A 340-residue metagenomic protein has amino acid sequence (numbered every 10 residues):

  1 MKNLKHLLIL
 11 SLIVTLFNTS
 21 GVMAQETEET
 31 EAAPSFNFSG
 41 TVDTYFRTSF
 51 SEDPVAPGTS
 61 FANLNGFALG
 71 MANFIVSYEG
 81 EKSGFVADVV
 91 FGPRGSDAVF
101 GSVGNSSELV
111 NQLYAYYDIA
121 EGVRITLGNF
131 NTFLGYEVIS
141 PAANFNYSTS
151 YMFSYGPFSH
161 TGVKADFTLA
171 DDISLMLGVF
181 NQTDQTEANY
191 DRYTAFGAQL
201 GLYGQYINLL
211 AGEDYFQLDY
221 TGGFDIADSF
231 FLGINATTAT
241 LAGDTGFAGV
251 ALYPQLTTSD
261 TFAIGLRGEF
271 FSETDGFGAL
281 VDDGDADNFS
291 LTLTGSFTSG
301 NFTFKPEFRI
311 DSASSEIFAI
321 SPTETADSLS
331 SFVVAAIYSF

Functional and structural regions predicted by a protein language model:
M1-L8: Bacterial N-terminal signal peptides that target proteins for export
H6, G21-V42, R47-F61, N131 (+2 more regions): Outer-membrane beta-barrel biogenesis signature
I9-N18: Bacterial N-terminal signal peptides
A33, E79-S83, A120-G122, A170-D172 (+4 more regions): Outer-membrane beta-barrel channels and translocator barrels
G40, T44, L69-Y78, Q112-Y117 (+9 more regions): Residues on the lipid-exposed face of transmembrane beta-strands in outer-membrane beta-barrel proteins
Y45, F50-G66, G95-Q112, A120-L202 (+1 more regions): Surface-exposed coil loops of outer-membrane beta-barrel proteins
S51, G58-L64, G95-S106, G204 (+1 more regions): Outer-membrane beta-barrel pore domains
A62-R94, L252: Glycine- and aromatic-enriched membrane insertion/assembly motifs of diderm outer-membrane and organelle channel
